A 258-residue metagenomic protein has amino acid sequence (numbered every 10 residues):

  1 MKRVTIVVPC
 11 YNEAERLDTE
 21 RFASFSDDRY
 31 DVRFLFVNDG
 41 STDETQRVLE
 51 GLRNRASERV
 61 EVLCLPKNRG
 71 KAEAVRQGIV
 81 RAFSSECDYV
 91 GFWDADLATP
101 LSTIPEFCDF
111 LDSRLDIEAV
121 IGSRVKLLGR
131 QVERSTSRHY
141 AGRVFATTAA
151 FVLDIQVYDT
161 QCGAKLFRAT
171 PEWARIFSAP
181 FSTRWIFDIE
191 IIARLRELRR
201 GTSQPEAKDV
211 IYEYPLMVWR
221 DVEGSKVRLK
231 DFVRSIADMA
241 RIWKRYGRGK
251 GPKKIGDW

Functional and structural regions predicted by a protein language model:
M1-V4, S178-W258: Hydrophobic helical membrane-anchoring modules
V8, F22, Y30-S41, L63-L65: Short beta-strand/loop segment that forms part of the nucleotide-sugar
N12-D27: Short, well-formed alpha-helical segments that are part of the catalytic scaffolds of diverse glycosyltransferases
E13-R16, S41, K71, P100: Donor nucleotide-sugar binding loop of glycosyltransferases
E15-T19, D43-L52: Acidic helix N-cap motif at the loop->helix transition within catalytic regions of sugar-transfer enzymes
N38-R47, L97: A conserved acidic beta->alpha catalytic loop
L65-S84, Y89, L101-W185, V222-S225: Acceptor/aglycone-binding surface of glycosyltransferases and processive sugar-polymer synthases
